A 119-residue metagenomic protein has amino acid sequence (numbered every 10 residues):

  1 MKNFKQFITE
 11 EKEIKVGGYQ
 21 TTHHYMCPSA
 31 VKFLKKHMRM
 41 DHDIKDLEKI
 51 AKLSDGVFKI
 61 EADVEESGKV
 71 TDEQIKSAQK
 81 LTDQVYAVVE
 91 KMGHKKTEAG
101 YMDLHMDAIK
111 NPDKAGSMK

Functional and structural regions predicted by a protein language model:
M1-K119: Intrinsically disordered, compositionally biased, charge-dense segments
